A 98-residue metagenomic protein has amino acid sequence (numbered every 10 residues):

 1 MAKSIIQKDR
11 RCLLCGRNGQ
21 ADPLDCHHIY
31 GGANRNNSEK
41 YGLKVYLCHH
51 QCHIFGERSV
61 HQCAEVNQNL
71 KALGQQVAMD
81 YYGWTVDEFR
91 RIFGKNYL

Functional and structural regions predicted by a protein language model:
M1, A33-N34, A64, Q75: Residues at structural and domain junctions
M1-L14, R35-G42: Short, charged surface segments at domain edges that flank catalytic/cofactor-binding sites
L13-R17, H50: Short, cysteine/histidine-rich loop/knuckle motifs that typically chelate Zn2+
G16-L24, F55-G56, H61: Cys/His-rich microdomains that often coordinate metals
Q20-R35: Short recognition patches in nucleic-acid-associated and regulatory proteins
D22-D25, K44-L47, G74: Amphipathic alpha-helical interface surfaces
K44-L70: Short Cys/His-centered divalent metal-binding micro-motifs
A72-L98: Short flanking/linker segments adjacent to small metal-binding domains or redox-active Cys/His motifs
